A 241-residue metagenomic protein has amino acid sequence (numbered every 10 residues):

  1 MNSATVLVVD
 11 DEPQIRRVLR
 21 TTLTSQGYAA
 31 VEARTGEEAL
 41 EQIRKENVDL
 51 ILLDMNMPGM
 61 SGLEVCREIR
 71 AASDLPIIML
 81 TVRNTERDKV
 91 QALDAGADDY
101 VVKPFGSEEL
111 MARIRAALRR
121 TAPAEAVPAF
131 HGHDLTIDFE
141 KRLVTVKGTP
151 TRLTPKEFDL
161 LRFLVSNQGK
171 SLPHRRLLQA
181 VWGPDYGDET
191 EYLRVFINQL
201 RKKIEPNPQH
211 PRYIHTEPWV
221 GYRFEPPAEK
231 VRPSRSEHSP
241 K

Functional and structural regions predicted by a protein language model:
N2-Q14, L19-L23, I51: Conserved acidic segment of CheY-like receiver
N2-S3, N47-D49, A72-I77, G187: His-Asp phosphorelay/catalytic-motif detector in bacterial-type signaling
A4-T5, A116-S171, R175, P227 (+1 more regions): Short, Lys/Arg-enriched segments at the junction into DNA-binding effector domains of transcriptional regulators
G27-R34, Q42: Short hydrophobic/Thr-rich beta-strand motif most characteristic of the beta2 strand and flanking loop of CheY-like
T35-E38, S61-E64: Acidic catalytic/metal-coordinating carboxylates
M57: Receiver (REC) domain active-site loop signature in two-component systems and cognate sites in sensor histidine kinases
S61, R67, A71, P76-H131: Basic, amphipathic DNA-recognition helix from helix-turn-helix-like DNA-binding domains
L143-P155, D159-V220: Positively charged, aromatic-enriched patches within helix-turn-helix-type DNA-binding elements, predominantly
